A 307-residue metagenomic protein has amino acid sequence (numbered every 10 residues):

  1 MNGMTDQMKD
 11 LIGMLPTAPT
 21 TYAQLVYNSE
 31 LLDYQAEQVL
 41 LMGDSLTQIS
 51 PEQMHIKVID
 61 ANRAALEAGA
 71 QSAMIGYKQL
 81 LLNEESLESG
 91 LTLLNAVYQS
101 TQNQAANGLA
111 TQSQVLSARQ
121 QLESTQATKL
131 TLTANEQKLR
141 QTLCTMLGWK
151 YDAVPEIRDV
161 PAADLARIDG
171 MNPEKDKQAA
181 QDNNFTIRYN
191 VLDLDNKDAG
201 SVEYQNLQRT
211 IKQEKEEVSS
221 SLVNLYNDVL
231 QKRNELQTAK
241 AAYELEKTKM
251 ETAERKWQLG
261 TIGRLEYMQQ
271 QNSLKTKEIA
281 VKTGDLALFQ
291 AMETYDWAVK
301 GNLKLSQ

Functional and structural regions predicted by a protein language model:
M1-S72: Short flexible linkers and secondary-structure junctions
D33-V58, S113, S117, T186-E244 (+2 more regions): Sec/SRP-type N-terminal targeting helices
D44, G69, G76-T131, N234-K282 (+2 more regions): Charged, solvent-exposed structural "stalk/scaffold" segments of large extracytoplasmic/peripheral assemblies
E52-H55, I59-N62, L80, E84-L87 (+7 more regions): Long, non-membrane, amphipathic alpha-helices that form coiled-coils
T133-K175, M292-Q307: Short, solvent-exposed, mixed-charge loop/turn linkers that connect secondary-structure elements
K177-Q181: Polar, low-complexity export/assembly segments characteristic of proteins that are secreted or assemble on the cell
